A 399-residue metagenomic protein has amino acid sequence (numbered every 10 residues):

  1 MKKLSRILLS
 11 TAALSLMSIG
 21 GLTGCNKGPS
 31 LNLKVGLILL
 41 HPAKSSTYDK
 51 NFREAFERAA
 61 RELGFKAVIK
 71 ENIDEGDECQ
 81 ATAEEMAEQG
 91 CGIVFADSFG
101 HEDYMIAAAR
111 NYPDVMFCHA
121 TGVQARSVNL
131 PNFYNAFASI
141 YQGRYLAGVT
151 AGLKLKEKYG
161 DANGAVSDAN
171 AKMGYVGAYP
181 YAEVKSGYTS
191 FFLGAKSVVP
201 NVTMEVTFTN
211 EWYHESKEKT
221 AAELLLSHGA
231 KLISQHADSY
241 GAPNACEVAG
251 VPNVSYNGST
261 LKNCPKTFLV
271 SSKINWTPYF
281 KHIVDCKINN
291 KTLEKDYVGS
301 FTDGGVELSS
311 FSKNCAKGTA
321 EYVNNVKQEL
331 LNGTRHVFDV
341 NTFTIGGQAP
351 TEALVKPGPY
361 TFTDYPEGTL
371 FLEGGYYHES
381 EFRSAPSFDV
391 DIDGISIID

Functional and structural regions predicted by a protein language model:
M1-T11: Bacterial N-terminal signal peptides that target proteins for export
A12-I19: Core hydrophobic alpha-helical transmembrane segments of single-pass membrane proteins
G21-G24: C-terminal motif of bacterial Sec signal peptides marking the signal peptidase cleavage site
P29-D399: A residue-level marker of the well-folded mature domains of exported/periplasmic proteins
